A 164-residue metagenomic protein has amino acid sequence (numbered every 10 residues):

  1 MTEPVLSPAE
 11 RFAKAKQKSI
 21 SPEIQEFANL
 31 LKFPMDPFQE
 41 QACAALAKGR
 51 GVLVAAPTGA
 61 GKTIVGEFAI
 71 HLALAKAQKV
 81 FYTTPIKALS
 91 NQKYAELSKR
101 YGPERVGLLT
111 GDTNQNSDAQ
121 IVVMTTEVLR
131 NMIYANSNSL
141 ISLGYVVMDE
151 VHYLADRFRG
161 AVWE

Functional and structural regions predicted by a protein language model:
M1-F38: Pre-P-loop entry segment of helicase/translocase ATPase cores
A28-E164: Conserved P-loop/Walker A NTP-binding site and adjacent catalytic elements of P-loop NTPases
